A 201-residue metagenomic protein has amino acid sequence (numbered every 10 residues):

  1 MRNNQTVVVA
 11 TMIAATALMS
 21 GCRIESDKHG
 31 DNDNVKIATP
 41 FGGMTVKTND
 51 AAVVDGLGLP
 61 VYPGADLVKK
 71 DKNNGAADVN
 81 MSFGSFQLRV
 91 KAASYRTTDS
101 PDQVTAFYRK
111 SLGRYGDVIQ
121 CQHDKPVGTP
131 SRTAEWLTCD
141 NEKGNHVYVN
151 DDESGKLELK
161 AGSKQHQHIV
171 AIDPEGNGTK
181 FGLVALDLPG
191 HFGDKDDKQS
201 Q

Functional and structural regions predicted by a protein language model:
M1-S20: Sec-dependent bacterial lipoprotein signal peptides
N4-Q5, C22-Q201: An acidic-aromatic pocket/loop used at catalytic or ligand-binding sites
